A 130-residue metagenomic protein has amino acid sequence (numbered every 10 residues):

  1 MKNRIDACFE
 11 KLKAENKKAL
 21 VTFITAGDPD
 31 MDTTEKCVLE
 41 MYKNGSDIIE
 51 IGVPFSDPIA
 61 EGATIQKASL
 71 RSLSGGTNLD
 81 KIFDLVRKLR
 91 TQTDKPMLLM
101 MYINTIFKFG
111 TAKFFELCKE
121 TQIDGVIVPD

Functional and structural regions predicted by a protein language model:
M1-V21, V86-T91: N-terminal amphipathic alpha-helix/helix-capping segment at the start of soluble metabolic enzymes
E10, G62-L99: Alpha-helix-loop-beta-strand connector modules within alpha/beta enzyme cores
L20-T34, L98-G110: Active-site mouth loops of central-metabolism enzymes
V21, D47-E50, L98, I127: Conserved beta-strand positions in the central sheet of alpha/beta enzyme cores
T22, M41, G52, C118: Conserved, mostly hydrophobic/aromatic
D28-M31, S46-L79: Glycine-rich, proline-tolerant flexible connector loops at the mouths of alpha/beta enzymes
S74-T77, Q122-D130: Catalytic beta/alpha-barrel core
